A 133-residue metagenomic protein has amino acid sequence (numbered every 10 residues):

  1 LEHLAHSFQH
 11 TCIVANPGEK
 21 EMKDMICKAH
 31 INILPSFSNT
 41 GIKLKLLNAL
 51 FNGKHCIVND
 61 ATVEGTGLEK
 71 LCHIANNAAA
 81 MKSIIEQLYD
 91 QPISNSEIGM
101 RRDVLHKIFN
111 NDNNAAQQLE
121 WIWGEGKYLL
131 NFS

Functional and structural regions predicted by a protein language model:
L1-D24: Nucleotide-activated donor-binding/catalytic signature segment of Leloir-type glycosyltransferases, i.e., the conserved
E2-H3, M22-K23, N39-T40, A61-K70: Short glycine/proline-enriched, acidic/aromatic patches that form the donor-sugar handling elements
E19-K23, L46, M81: Acidic, amphipathic alpha-helical patches
C27-G41, N52-K54: Acidic donor-binding loop of glycosyltransferase active sites
I42, V58-D60, N76: Conserved acidic donor-binding loop of glycosyltransferase catalytic domains
K45-F51, H55-N59: Short hydrophobic beta-strand element within catalytic cores of glycosyltransferases and related nucleotide-activated
T66-Q87: Change "using UDP/GDP/dTDP sugars" to "using nucleotide sugars
P92-F132: A charged, aromatic-enriched C-terminal amphipathic alpha-helix characteristic of glycosyltransferases across folds
